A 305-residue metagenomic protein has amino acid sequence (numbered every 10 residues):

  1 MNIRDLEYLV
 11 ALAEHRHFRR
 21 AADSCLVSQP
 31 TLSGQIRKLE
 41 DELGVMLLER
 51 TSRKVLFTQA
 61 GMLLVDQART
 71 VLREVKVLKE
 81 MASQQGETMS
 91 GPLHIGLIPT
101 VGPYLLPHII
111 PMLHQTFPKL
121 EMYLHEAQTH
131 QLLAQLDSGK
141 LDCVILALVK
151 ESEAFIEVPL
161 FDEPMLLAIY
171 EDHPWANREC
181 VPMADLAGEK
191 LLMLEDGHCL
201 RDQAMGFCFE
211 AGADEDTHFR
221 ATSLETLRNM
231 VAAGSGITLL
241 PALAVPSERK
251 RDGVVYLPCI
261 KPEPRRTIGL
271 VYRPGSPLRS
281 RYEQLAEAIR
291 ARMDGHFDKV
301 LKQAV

Functional and structural regions predicted by a protein language model:
V10-S28, S52: Short helix-boundary/capping micro-motifs
F18-D23, P30, R37, L133 (+1 more regions): Residues within helix-turn-helix
E40-F57: A short LG(V/I)-centered, amphipathic sequence patch enriched for acidic residue(s) preceding the LG motif
S90-E153, A221-S223: Central regulatory/effector-binding core of bacterial HTH transcription factors
Q128-L141, L146-A147, E195-L257: Hydrophobic hinge/microswitch elements
S152-L191: Flexible hinge/capping segments at coil-to-helix
W175, K190-A211, L278-E287, R292-K302: Secondary-structure junction motif
A242-G253, K261-V305: C-terminal effector-binding regulatory domain of bacterial HTH transcription factors
